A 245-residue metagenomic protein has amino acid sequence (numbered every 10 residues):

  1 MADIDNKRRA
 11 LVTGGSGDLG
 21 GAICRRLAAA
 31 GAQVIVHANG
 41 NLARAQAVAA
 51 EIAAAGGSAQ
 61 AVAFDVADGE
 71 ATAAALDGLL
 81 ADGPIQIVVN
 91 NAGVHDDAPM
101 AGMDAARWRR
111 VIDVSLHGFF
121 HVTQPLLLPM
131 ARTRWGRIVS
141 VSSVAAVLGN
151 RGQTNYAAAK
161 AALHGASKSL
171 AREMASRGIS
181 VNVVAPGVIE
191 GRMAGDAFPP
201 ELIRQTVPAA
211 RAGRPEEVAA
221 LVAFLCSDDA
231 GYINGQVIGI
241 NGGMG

Functional and structural regions predicted by a protein language model:
S16-G17: Conserved glycine-rich cofactor-binding loop
L42, A63-A74, A105, E216-E217: The beta1-alpha1 cofactor-binding region of Rossmann-like NAD(H)/NADP(H)-dependent oxidoreductases
P99-M100, R107-I112, I203: Substrate-binding pocket helix/loop in short-chain dehydrogenase/reductase
F120, L127, W135, R214-I240: C-terminal substrate-recognition "lid" of short-chain dehydrogenase/reductases
T123, A159, S167: Active-site helix of classical SDR
S143: Residue(s) in the substrate-gating loop at a strand-loop-helix junction that position the organic substrate next
A175, S180, I233-G235: Short, small/polar-rich loop/turn modules that mediate ligand/substrate recognition or access, typified
